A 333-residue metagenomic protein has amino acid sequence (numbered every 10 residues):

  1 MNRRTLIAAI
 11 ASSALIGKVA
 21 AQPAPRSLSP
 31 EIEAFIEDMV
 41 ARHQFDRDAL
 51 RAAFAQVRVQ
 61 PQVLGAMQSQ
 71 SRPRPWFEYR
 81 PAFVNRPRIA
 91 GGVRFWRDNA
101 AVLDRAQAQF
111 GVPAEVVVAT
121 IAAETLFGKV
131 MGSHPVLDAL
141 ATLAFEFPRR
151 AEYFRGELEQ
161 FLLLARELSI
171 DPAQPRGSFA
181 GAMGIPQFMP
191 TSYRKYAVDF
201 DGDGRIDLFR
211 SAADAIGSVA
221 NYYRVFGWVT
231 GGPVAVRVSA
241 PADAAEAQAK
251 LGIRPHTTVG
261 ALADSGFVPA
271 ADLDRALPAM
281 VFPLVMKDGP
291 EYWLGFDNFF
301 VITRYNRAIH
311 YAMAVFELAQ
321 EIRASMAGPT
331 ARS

Functional and structural regions predicted by a protein language model:
T5-Q22: N-terminal export signals
Q22-D98, D104-Q107: An acidic, Gly/Ser/Thr/Pro-rich helix-cap/linker signature
S29-E31, D38-Q56, R155-R176, G260-A263: A contiguous strand-loop segment
I36, L162, A220-Y223, F316: Non-transmembrane alpha-helical segments in soluble domains of secreted/periplasmic/extracellular proteins
F45-F54, P113-A119, A173-R176, I206 (+1 more regions): Surface-exposed patches in mature extracellular/periplasmic domains of secreted proteins
P81-S211, A215-G217: Acidic/His-rich structured neighborhood in mature extracellular/periplasmic domains
P172, F179, G184, M189-D274: Flexible, glycine-rich surface segments
A244, A249-S333: C-terminal soluble interaction/assembly domains
